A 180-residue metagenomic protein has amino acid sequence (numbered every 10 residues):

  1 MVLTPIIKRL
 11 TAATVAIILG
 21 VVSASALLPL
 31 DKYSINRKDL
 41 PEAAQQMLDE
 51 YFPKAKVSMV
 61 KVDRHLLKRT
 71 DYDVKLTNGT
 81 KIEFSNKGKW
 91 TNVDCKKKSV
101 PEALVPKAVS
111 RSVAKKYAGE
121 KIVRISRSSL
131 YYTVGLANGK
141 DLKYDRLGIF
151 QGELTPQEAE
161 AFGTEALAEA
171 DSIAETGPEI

Functional and structural regions predicted by a protein language model:
V2-T14: Bacterial N-terminal signal peptides that target proteins for export
L3, V22-A24, D171: Intrinsically disordered, low-complexity segments enriched in Ser/Pro/Gly/Ala and basic residues
I7-K8, I18-L19, A174: Residues marking helix boundaries in flexible regions
A12-V22: Bacterial N-terminal signal peptides
L28-I180: Interaction-mediating elements
